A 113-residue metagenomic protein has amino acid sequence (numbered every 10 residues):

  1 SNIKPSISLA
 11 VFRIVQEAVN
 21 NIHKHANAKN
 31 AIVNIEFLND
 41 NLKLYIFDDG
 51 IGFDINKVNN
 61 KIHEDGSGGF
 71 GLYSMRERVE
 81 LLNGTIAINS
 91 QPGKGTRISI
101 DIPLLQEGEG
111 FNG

Functional and structural regions predicted by a protein language model:
S1-G113: Coiled-coil dimerization/phosphotransfer module
